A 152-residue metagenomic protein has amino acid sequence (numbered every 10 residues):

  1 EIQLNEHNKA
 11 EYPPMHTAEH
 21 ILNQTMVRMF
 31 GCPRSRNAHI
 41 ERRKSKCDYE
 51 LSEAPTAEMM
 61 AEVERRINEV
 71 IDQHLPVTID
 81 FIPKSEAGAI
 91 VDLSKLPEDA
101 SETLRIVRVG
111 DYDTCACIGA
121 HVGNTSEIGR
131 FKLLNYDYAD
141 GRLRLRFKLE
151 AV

Functional and structural regions predicted by a protein language model:
E1-V152: Active-/binding-site microenvironments in catalytic and ligand-binding cores
